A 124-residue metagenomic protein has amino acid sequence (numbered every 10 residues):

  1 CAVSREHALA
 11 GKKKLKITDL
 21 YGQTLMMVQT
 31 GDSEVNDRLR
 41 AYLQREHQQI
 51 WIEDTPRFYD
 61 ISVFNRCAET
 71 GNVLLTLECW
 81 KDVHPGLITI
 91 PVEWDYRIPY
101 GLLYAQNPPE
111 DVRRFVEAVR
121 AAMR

Functional and structural regions predicted by a protein language model:
C1-T30, R97-P108, R120: Hydrophobic/proline-rich hinge and linker segments of small-molecule sensing/allosteric domains, predominantly
A10-K13, R38, H84-L87: Short, charged, surface-exposed secondary-structure boundary motifs
I17, G22-H47, V112: Secondary-structure junction motif
L25, Q48, G71-N72, R124: Generic structural signal for secondary-structure transition and capping sites
V28, Q48-D60: Short beta-strand-to-loop elements that line the ligand-binding cleft of bilobed periplasmic-binding protein-like
I61-E110: Beta-alpha-beta core module
R114-R124: Bilobed periplasmic-binding protein/Venus flytrap-like ligand-binding cleft at the lobe interface of extracytoplasmic
